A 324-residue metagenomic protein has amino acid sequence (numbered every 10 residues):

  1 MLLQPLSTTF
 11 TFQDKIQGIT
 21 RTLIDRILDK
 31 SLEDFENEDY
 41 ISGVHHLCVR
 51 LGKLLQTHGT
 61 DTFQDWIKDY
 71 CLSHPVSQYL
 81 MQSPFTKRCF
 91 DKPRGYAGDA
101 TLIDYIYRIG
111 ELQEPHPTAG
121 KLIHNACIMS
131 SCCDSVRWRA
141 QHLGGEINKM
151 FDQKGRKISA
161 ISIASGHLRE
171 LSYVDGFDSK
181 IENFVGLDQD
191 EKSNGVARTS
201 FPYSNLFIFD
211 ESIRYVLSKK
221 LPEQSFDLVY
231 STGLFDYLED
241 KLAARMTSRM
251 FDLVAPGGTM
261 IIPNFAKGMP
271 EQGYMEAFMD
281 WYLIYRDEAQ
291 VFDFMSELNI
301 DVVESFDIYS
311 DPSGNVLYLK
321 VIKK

Functional and structural regions predicted by a protein language model:
L2-H58, T62-S73, G110, N125-I158 (+3 more regions): Class I (Rossmann-like) S-adenosyl-L-methionine-dependent methyltransferase catalytic domain, capturing the SAM-binding
W66-N125: N-terminal, positively charged/glycine-rich alpha-helical extensions of SAM-dependent methyltransferases
I158-A160, F226-D227: Generic beta-sheet signal
I163: Conserved beta-strand/loop positions that form the S-adenosyl-L-methionine
S218-V229: A short acidic, Gly/Pro-enriched loop at the edge of an enzyme's catalytic core that lines a small-molecule cofactor
S231-L234: A short beta-strand submotif of the Rossmann-like class I SAM-dependent methyltransferase core that lines
D236-L238: A short His-aromatic
A244-T259: A short glycine-rich, Lys/Arg-flanked "PGG" loop and its adjoining helix->strand segment in the class I
